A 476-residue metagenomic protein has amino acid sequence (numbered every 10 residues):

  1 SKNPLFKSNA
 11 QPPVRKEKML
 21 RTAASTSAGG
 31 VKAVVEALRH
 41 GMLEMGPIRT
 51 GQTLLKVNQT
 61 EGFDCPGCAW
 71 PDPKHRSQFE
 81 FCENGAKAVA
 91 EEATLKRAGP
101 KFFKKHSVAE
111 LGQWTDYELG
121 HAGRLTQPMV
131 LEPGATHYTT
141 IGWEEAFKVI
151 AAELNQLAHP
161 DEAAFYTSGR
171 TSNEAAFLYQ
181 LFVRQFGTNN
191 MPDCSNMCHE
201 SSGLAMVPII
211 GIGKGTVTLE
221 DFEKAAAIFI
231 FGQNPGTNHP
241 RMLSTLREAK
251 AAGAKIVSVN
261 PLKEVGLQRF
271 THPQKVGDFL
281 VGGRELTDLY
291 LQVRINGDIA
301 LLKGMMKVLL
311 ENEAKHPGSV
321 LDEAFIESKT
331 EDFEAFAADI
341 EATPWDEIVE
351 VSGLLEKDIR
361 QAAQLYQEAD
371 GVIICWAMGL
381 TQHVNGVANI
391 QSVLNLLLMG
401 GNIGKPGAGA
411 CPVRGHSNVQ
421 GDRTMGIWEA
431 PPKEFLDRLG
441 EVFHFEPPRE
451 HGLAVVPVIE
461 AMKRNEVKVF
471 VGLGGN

Functional and structural regions predicted by a protein language model:
S1-C68: Intrinsically disordered, low-structural-confidence terminal and linker regions
F6-V34, G123-S417, M425, L439-N476: Cofactor-pocket helix-loop regions in the catalytic cores of large enzyme subunits
E44, Y117, L267-Q268: Phosphate/pyrophosphate-recognition segments in soluble nucleotide-handling domains
Q52-F63, G67-H75, E83-Q180, A205: Iron-sulfur-cluster electron-transfer modules
E83-V108, L267-R284, A430-K433, R438-V442: Charged, glycine/proline-rich intrinsically disordered loops and linkers
R423-A430: C-terminal end segment of the histidine kinase catalytic
